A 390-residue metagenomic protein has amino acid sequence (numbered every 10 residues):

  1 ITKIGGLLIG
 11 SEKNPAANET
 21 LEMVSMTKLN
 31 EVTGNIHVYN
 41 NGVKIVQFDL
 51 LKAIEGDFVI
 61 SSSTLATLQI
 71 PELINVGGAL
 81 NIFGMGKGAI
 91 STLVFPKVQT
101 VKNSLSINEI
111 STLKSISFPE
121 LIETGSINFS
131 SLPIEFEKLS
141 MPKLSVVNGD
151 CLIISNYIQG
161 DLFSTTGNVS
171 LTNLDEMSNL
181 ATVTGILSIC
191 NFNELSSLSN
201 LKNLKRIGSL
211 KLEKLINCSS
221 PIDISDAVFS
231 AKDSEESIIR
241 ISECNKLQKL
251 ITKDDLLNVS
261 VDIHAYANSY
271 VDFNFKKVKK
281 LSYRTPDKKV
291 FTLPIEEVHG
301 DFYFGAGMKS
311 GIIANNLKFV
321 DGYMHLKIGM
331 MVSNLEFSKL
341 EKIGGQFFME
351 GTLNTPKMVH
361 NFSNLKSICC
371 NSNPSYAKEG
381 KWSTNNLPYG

Functional and structural regions predicted by a protein language model:
K3-K28, V32-K44, L50, I54-A66 (+11 more regions): Concave beta-strand-loop units of leucine-rich repeat
